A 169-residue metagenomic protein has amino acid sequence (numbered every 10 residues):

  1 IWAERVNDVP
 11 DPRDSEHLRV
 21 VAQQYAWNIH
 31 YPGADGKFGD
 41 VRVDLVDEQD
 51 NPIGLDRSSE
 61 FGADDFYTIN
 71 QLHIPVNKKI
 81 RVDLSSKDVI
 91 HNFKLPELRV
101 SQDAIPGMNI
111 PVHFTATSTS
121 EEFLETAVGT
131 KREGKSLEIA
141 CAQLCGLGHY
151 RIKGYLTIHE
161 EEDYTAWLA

Functional and structural regions predicted by a protein language model:
I1-A169: Non-transmembrane, membrane-proximal soluble domains of secreted or membrane proteins
